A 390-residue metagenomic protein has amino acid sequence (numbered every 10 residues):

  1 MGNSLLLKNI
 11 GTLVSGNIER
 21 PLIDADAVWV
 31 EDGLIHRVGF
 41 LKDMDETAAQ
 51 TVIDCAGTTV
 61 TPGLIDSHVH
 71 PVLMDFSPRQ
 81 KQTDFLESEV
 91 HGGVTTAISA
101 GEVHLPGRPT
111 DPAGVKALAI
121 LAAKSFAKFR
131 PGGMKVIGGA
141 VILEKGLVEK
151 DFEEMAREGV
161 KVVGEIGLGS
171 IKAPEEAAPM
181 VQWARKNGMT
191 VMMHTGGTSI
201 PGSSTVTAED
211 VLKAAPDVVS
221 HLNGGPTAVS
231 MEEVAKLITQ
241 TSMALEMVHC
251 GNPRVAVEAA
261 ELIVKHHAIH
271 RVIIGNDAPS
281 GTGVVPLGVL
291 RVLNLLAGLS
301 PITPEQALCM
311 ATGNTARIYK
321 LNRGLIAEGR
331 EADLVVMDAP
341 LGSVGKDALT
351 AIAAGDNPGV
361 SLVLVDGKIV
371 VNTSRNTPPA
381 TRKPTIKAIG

Functional and structural regions predicted by a protein language model:
M1-E46: N-terminal metal-binding scaffold of metallo-dependent hydrolase/deaminase domains
V14-A25, R317-A354: Acidic, glycine-enriched loop/beta-strand segments at the rims of small-molecule binding/catalytic pockets
Q50, D54-I120: Metal-associated gating/positioning segment near the N- to mid-region
R79-L86, E144-M155, P201-D210: Short, acidic/polar
F85-G114, F126-L143, R157-S170, M189-M192 (+2 more regions): Divalent metal-dependent hydrolysis catalytic cores, especially in the metallo-beta-lactamase
V162-G283, S300: Active-site core of metal-dependent hydrolases
L262-P340: His/Asp/Glu-enriched, well-ordered alpha-helical/loop segment that forms or immediately abuts the divalent-metal
A332-K387: C-terminal cap of metal-dependent C-N hydrolases
